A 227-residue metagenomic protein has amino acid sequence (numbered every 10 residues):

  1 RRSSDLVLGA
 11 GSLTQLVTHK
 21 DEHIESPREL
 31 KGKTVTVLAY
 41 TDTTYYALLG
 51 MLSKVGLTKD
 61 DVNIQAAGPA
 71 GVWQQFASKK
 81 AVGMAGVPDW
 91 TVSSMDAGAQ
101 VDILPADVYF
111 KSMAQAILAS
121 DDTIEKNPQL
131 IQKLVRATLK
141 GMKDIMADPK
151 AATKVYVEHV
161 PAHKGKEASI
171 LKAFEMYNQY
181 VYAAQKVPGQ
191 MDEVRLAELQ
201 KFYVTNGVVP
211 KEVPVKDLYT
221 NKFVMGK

Functional and structural regions predicted by a protein language model:
R1-S3: Short, small-residue-biased leader/transition segments that mark boundaries at the very start of proteins
L6-L8, P27, D107-Y109: Short secondary-structure boundary/capping segments
S12-D96, A114, V194-A197: Bilobed "Venus flytrap"/periplasmic-binding protein-like clamshell domains and structurally analogous long
E22, G71-A162: Pocket-lining segment of extracytoplasmic ligand-binding domains
L52-G56, D61, K150, K164-A168 (+1 more regions): Mature soluble domains of exported/periplasmic/lumenal proteins and thiol-rich metal-chelating peptides
S53, T58, Q100, A162-H163 (+2 more regions): Short coil/loop linkers at secondary-structure junctions
K126-V208: Secondary-structure end/capping motifs
L196-K227: Conserved C-terminal helix/tail region of periplasmic/extracytoplasmic solute-binding proteins
